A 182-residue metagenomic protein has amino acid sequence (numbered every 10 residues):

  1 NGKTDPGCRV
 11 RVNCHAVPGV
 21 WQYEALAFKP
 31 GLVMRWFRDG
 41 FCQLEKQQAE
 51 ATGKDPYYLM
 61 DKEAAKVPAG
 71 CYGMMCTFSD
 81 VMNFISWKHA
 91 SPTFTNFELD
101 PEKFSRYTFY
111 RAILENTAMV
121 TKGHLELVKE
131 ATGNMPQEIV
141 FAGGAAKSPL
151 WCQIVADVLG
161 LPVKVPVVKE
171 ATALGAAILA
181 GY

Functional and structural regions predicted by a protein language model:
N1-K54, G70-E98, F104, V165-V168: Glycine-rich phosphate-binding loop of actin/hexokinase-like ATP-binding domains
T4, W21, A145-A146, A177: Gly/Ser/Thr-rich beta-alpha loop segments that engage phosphate groups in nucleotides
R11, Y23, K62-A65, L127-V128: Generic recognition of flexible, low-complexity loop/linker segments
L32-G40, L127, I154, G175 (+1 more regions): Alpha-helical scaffold segments in soluble metabolic enzymes
R38-D39, E45, A49, K129 (+3 more regions): Residue-level preference for well-ordered alpha-helical positions
T52-P68: Short, well-structured alpha-helical segments that form the helix of a local strand-helix-strand
K66-L174: Activation-segment/catalytic-loop signature of the eukaryotic protein kinase fold
